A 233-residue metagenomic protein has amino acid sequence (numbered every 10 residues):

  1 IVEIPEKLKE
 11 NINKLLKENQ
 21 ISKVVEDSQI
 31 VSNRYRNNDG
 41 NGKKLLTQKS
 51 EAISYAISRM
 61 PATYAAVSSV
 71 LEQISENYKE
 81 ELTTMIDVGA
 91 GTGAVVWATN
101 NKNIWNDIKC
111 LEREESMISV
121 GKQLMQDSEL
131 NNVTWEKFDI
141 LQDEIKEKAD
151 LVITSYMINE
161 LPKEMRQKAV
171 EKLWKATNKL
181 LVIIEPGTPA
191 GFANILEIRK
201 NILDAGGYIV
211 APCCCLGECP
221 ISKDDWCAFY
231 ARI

Functional and structural regions predicted by a protein language model:
I1-G42: N-terminal auxiliary segments of SAM/dcSAM-dependent transferases
K43-S69: Class I SAM-dependent methyltransferase Rossmann-like catalytic core, especially the SAM/SAH-binding loop
E81-G91: Conserved class I S-adenosyl-L-methionine
T92-W105: Conserved SAM-binding loop of SAM-dependent methyltransferases across substrates and taxa, primarily the Class I
E114: Conserved SAM/SAH-binding beta-strand->alpha-helix loop
D150-E164: A short SAM/SAH-binding and catalytic strip from SAM-dependent methyltransferases
N178-G187: Conserved beta-strand signature within the Rossmann-like core of class I S-adenosyl-L-methionine
A190, N194-I233: Substrate-binding/catalytic lobe of Class I Rossmann-like enzymes that use SAM or dcSAM, i.e., the mid-to-C-terminal
